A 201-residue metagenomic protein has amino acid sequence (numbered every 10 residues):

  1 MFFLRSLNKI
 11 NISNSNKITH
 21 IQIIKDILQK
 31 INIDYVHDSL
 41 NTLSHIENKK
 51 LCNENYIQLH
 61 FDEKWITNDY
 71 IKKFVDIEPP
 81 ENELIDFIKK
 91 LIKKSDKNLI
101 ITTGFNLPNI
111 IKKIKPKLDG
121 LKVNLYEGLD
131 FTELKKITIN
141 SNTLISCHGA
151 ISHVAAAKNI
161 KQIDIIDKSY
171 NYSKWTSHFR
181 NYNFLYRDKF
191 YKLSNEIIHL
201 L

Functional and structural regions predicted by a protein language model:
M1-L201: Catalytic machinery of carbohydrate-active enzymes, primarily nucleotide-sugar-dependent glycosyltransferases
